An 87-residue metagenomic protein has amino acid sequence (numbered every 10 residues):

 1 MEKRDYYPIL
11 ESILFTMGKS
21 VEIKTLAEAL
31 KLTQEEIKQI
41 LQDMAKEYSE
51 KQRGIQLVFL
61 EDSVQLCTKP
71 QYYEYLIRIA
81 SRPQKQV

Functional and structural regions predicted by a protein language model:
K3, Q42-S49: Flexible extramembrane loops and terminal tails that flank transmembrane helices in small membrane-associated subunits
K3-L10: Short, leucine-enriched amphipathic alpha-helices that occur as contiguous helical runs
L10-F15, V87: Short amphipathic alpha-helical interface segments
T16-E22: Short capping segments at the starts of secondary-structure elements
E22-A29: A short acidic, leucine-rich amphipathic alpha-helix
T33-D43: Short amphipathic alpha-helical interaction segments
K46-V87: Short basic alpha-helical hairpin corresponding to helix-turn-helix/winged-helix-like nucleic-acid-binding
